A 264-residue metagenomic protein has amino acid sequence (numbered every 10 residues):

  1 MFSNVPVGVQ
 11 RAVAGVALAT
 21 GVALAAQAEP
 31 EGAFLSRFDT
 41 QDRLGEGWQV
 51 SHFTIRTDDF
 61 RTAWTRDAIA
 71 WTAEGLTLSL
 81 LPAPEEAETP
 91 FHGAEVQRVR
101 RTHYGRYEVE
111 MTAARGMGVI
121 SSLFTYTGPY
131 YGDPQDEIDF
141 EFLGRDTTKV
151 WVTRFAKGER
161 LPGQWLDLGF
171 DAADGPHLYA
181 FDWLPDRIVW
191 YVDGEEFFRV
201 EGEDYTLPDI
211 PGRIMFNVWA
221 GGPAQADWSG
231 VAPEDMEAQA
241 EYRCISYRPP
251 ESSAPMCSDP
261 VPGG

Functional and structural regions predicted by a protein language model:
F2-A14: Bacterial N-terminal signal peptides that target proteins for export
N4-V5, G21, Y179: A general, composition-driven signal for non-globular sequence regions
V13-A23: Bacterial N-terminal signal peptides
L24-A28: Sec/Tat signal peptide C-region and signal peptidase I cleavage site
E29-G264: GH16 jelly-roll
